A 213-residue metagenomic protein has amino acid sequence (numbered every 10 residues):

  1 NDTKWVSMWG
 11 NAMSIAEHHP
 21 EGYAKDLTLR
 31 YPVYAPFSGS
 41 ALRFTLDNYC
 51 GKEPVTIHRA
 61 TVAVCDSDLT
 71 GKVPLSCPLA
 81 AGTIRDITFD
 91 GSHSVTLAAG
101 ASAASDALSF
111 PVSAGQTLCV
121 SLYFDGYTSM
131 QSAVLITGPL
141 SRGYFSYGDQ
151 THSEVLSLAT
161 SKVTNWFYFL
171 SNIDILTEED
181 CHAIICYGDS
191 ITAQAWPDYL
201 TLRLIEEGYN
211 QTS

Functional and structural regions predicted by a protein language model:
N1-Y187, T192-A193, E206-Q211: N-terminal secretory targeting modules
T192-L200: Glycine- and acidic-residue-enriched helix-capping/strand-helix junction motifs
